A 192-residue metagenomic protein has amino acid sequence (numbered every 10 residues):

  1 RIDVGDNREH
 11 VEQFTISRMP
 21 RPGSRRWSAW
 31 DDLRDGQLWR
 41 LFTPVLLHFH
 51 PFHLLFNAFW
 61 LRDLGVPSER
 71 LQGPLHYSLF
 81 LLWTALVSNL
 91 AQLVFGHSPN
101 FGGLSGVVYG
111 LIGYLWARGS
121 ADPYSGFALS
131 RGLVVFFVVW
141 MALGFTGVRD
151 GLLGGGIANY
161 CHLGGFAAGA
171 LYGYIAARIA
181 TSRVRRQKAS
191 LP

Functional and structural regions predicted by a protein language model:
R1-P192: A detector for small-residue-rich transmembrane helices and their helix-helix packing motifs
